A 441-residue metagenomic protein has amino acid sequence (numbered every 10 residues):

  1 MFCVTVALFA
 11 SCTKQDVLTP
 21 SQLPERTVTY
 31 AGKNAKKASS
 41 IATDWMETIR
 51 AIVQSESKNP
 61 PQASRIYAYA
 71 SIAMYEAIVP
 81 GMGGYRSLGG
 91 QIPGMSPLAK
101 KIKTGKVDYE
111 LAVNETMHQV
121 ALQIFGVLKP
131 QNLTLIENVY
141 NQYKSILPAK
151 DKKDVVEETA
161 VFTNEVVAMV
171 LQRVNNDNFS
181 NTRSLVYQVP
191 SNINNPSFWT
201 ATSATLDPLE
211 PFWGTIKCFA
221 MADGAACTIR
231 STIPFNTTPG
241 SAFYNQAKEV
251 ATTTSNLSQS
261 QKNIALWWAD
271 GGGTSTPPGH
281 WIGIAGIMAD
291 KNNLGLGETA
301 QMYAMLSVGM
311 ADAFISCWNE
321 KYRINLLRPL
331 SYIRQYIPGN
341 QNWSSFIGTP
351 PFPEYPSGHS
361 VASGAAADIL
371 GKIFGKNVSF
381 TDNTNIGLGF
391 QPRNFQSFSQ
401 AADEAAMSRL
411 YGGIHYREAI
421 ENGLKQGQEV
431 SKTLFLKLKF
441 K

Functional and structural regions predicted by a protein language model:
M1-V6: Sec-dependent N-terminal signal peptides
L8-S11: C-terminal motif of bacterial Sec signal peptides marking the signal peptidase cleavage site
T13-D16: Bacterial signal peptide processing site
T19-K441: Acidic/polar surface patches and capping/hinge elements
